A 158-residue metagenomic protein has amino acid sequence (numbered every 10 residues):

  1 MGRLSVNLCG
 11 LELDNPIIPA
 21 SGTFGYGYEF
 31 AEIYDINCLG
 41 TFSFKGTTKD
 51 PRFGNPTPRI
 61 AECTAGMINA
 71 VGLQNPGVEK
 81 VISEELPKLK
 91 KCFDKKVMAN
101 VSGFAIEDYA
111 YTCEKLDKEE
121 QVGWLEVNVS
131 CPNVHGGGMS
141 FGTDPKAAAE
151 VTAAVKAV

Functional and structural regions predicted by a protein language model:
M1-V158: Flavin-dependent oxidoreductase catalytic cores
